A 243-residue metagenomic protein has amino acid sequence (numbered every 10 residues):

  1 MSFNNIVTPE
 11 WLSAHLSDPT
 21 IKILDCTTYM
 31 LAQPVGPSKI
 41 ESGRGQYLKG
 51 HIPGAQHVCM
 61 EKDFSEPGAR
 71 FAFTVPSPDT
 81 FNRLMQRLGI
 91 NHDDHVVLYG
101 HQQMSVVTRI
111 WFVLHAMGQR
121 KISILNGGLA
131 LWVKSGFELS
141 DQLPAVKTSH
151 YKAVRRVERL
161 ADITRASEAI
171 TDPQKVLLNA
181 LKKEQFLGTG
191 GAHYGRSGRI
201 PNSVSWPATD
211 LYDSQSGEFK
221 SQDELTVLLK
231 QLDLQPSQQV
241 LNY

Functional and structural regions predicted by a protein language model:
M1-Y243: Cytosolic catalytic domains that perform sulfur/thiol-centered chemistry
